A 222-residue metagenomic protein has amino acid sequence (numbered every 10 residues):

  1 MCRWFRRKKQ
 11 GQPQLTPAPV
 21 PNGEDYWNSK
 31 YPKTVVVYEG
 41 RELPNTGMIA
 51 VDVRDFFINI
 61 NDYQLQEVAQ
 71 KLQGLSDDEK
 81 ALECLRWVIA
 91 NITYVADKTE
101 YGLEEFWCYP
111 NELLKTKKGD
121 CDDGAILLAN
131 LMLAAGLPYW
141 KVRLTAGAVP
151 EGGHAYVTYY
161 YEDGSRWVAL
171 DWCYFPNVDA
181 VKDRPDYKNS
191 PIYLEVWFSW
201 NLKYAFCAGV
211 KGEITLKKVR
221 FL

Functional and structural regions predicted by a protein language model:
M1-L222: A structural boundary/capping signal
